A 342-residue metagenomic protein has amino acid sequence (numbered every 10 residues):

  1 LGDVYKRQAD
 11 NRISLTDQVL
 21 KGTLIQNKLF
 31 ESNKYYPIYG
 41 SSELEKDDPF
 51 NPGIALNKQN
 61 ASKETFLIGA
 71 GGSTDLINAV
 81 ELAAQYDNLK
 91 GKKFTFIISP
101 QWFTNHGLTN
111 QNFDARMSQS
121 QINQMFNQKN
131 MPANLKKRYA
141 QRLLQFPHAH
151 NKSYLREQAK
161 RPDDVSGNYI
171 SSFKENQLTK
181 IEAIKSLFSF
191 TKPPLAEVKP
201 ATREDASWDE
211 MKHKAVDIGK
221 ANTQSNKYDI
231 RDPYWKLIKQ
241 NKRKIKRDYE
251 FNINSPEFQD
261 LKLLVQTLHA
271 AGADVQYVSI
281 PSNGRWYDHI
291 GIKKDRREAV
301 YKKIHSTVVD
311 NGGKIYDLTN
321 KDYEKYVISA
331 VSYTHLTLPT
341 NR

Functional and structural regions predicted by a protein language model:
L1-Q8, T334-T340: Conserved small/polar residues in nucleotide/adenosyl-binding loops
G2-S32, R156-R161, V165, Y169: N-terminal secretory targeting modules
L29-N51, P100, L338: Catalytic nucleophile-elbow at a beta strand-turn-alpha helix junction centered on a G-D-S/GDSL motif, marking
K34, G91-K93, A271-V275: Loop/turn elements at helix/coil->beta-strand transitions in domains of secreted/extracellular proteins
E45-M131: Membrane-embedded segments
I68-A70, K293-K294, V300-L336, R342: C-terminal regions of proteins
M125-L261: Secreted/periplasmic serine-hydrolase-like ester/acetyl group-modifying domain
P281-D295, Y301: Active-site His/acidic residue clusters
